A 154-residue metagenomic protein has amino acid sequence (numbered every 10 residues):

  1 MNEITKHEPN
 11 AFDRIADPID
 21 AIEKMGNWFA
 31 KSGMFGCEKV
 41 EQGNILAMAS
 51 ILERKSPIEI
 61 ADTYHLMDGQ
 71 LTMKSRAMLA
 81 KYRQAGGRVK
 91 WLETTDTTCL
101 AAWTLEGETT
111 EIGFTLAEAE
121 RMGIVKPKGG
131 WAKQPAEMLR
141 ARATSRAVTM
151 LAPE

Functional and structural regions predicted by a protein language model:
M1-E154: Glycine-rich anion-binding surface patch
